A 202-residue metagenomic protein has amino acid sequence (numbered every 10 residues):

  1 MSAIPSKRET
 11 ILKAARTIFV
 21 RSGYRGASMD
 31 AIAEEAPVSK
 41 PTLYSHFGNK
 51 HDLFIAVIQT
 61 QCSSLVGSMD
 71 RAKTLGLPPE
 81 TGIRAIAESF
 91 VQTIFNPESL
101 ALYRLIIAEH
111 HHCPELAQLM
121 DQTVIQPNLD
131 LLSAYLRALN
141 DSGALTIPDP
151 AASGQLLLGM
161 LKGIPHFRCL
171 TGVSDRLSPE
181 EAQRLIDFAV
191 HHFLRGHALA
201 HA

Functional and structural regions predicted by a protein language model:
M1-S22, G26-V38, S45-D52, L77: Basic, helix-initiating cap at the start of DNA-binding domains
I55-Q61: Alpha-helical DNA-contacting segments of helix-turn-helix folds
A56, D70-Y103, P150-L157, Q183: Hydrophobic alpha-helical connector segments
T81-H112, L161-P165, R195, L199-A202: Helical hydrophobic small-molecule/effector-binding pocket
S89, D130, A134-D141, Q155-L156 (+2 more regions): C-terminal peripheral helix-coil segments that are non-catalytic and often amphipathic
Q92-A134, D175-P179: Short secondary-structure transition hinges
L119-V124, R137-L158: All-alpha amphipathic helical-bundle segments outside canonical DNA-binding/catalytic cores that form hydrophobic
